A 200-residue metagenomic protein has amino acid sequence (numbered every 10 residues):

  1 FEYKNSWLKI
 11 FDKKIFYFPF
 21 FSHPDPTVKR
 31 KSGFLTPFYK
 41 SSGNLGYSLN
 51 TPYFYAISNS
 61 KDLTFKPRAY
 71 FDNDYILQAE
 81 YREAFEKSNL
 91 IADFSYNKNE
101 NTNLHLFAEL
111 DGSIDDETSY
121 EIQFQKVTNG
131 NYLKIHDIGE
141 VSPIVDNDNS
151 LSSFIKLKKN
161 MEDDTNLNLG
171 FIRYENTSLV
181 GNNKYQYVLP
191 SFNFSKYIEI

Functional and structural regions predicted by a protein language model:
E2-I200: Outer-membrane beta-barrel proteins and related beta-barrel translocases across Gram-negative bacteria
